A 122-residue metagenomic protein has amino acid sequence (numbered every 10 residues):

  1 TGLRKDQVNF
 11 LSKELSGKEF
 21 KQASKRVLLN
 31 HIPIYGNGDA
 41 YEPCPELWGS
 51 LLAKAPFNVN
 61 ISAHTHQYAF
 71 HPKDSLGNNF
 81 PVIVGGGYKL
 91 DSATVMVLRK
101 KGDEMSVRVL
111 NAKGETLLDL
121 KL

Functional and structural regions predicted by a protein language model:
T1-N79, T116: His/acidic metal-ligating clusters that form di-metal
K5, A69, K73-L122: Binuclear metal-dependent phosphoesterase catalytic core
